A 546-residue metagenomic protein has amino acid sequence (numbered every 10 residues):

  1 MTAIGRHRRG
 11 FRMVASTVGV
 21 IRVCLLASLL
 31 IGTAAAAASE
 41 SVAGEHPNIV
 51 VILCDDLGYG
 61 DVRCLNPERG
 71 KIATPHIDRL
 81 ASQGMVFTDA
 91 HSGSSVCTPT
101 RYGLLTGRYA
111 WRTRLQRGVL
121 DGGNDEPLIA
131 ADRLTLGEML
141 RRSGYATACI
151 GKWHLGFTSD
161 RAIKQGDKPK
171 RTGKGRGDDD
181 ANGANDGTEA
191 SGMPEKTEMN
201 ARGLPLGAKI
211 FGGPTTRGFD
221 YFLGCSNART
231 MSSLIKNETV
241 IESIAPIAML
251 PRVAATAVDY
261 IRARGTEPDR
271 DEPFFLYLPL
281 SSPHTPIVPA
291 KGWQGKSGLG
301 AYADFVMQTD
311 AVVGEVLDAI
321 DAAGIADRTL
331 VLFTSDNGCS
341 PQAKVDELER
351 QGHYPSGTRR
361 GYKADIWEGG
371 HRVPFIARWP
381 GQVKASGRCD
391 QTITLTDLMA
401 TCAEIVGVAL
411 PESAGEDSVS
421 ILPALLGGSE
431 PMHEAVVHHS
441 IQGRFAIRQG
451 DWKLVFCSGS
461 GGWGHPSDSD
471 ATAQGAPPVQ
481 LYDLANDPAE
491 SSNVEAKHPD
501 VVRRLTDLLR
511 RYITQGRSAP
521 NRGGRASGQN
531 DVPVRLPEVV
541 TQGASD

Functional and structural regions predicted by a protein language model:
M1-G19: N-terminal secretory signal peptides that target proteins for export/translocation
G19-T33: Bacterial N-terminal signal peptides
A27-S28, A35-Q480, P488-D546: Formylglycine-dependent sulfatase
A485: Phosphate-moiety recognition in structured ligand-binding domains
